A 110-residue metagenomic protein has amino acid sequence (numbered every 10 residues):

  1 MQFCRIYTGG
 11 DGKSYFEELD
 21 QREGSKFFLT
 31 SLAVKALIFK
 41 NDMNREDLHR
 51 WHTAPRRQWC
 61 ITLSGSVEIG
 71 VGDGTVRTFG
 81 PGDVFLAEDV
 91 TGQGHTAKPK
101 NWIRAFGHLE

Functional and structural regions predicted by a protein language model:
M1-Y7: Short acidic, Pro/Gly- and aromatic-enriched capping/linker segments at domain boundaries
G9-D11, L109-E110: Glyoxalase I/VOC metalloenzyme domain signal
G9-G10, L63, G72: Short, ordered coil/turn segments that flank beta-strands lining enzyme active or ligand-binding pockets
K13-W51, F106-G107: A short glycine-rich, His/Asp/Glu-containing loop-to-beta-strand
N44, G72-V90: Short acidic-glycine-tyrosine-enriched beta hairpin
H52-I69, H108-L109: Short, conserved beta-strand element in jelly-roll/cupin
R77, Q93-P99: Short, Lys/Arg- and Gly-enriched loop/turn segments at beta-strand edges
F85-A87, K100-E110: A short hydrophobic beta-strand segment most commonly corresponding to one strand of the jelly-roll/cupin
